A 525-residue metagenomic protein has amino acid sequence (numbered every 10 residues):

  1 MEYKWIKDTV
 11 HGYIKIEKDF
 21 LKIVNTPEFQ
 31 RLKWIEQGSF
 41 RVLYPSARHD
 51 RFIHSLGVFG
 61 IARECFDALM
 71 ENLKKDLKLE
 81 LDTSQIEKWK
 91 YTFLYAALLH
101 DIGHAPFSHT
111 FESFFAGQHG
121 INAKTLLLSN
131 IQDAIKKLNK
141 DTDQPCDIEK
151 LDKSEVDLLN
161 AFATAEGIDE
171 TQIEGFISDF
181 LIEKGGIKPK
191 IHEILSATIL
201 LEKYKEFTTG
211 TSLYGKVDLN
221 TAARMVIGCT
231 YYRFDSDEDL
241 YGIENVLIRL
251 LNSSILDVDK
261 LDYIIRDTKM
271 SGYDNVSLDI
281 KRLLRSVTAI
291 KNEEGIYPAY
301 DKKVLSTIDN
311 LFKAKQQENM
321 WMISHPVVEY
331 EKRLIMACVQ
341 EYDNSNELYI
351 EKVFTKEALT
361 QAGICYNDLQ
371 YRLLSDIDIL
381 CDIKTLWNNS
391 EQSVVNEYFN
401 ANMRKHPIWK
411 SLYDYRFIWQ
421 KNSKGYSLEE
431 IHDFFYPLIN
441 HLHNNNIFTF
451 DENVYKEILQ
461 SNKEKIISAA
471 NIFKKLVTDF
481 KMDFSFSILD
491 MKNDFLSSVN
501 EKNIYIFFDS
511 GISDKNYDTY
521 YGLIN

Functional and structural regions predicted by a protein language model:
M1-Y95, I102-N525: Histidine-centered, transition-metal-coordinating active-site segments
